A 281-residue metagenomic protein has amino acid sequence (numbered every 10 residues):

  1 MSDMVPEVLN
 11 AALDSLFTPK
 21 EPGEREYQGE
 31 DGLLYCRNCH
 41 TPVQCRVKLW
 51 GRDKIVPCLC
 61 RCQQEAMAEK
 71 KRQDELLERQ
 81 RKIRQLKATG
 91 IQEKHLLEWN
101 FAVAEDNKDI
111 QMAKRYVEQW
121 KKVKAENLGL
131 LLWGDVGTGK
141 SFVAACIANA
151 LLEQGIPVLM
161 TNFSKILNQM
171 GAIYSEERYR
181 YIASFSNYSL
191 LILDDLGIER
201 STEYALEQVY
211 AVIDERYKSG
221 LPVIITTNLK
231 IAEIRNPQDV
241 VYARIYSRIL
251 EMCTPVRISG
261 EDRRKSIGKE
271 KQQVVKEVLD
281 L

Functional and structural regions predicted by a protein language model:
M1-N107, G268-L281: A short, basic N-terminal segment
V8, A12, N168-M170, E199-L281: Replace "adjacent to P-loop NTPase cores in ATP/GTP-dependent enzymes" with "adjacent to NTP-binding cores
G90-L130: Pre-Walker A (pre-P-loop) alpha-helix and adjacent loop at the N terminus of AAA/AAA+ ATPase modules, a conserved
I110-V117, A148-Y188, R200-E207: Short glycine-rich substrate-engagement loop in P-loop NTPases that contacts/grips substrate
K124-A144: Walker A/P-loop nucleotide-binding motif
G137, G197-I198: Catalytic acidic motif of RecA-like/P-loop NTPases
I156-P157, N187-L190, S219-I225: Loop/turn-to-beta-strand initiation segments
